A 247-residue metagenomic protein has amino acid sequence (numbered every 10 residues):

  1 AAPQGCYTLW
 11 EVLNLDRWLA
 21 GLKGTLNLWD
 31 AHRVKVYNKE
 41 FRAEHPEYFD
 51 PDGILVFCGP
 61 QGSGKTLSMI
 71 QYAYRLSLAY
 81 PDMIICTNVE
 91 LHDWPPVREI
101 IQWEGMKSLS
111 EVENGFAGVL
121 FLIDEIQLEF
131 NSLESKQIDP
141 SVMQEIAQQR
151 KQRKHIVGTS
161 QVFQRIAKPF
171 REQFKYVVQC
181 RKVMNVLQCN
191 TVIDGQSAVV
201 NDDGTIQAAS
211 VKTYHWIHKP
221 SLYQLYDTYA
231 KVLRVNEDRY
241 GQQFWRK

Functional and structural regions predicted by a protein language model:
P3-E47: N-terminal pre-Walker A segment at the start of P-loop NTPase domains
F57: Hydrophobic anchor at the beta1->P-loop junction of P-loop NTPases
P60: P-loop (Walker A) phosphate-binding loop of NTP-binding proteins
K65-T66: Conserved lysine of the Walker
H92-Q152: Conserved nucleotide-sensing/catalytic segment adjacent to the nucleotide-binding pocket in NTP-handling enzymes
Q127-S210: Replace "adjacent to P-loop NTPase cores in ATP/GTP-dependent enzymes" with "adjacent to NTP-binding cores
T191, Q196-K247: Conserved P-loop NTPase motor module
